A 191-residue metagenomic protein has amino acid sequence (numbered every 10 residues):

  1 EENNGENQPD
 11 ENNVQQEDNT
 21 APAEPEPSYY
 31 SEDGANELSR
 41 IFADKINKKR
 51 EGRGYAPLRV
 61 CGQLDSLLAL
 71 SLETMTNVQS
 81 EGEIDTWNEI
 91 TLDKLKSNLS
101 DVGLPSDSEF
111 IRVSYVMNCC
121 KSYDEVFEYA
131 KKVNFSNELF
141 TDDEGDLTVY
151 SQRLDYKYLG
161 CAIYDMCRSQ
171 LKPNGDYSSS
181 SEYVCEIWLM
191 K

Functional and structural regions predicted by a protein language model:
E1-P25: Ser/Thr/Gly/Pro-rich low-complexity, disordered linker/stalk segments of secreted and cell-surface proteins
N3, N12, L64, L68 (+2 more regions): Generic low-polarity alpha-helical segments
Q8, N12, T20, I41-I46 (+4 more regions): Generic ordered-secondary-structure signal
Q8, Q15-Q16, Q63, Q79 (+2 more regions): Residue-identity detector for glutamine
P9, Q16-E17, Y30-S31, A56 (+4 more regions): Compositionally biased, intrinsically disordered low-complexity regions enriched in proline and serine
E24-V102, K157-L159: Short, well-ordered surface patches within globular domains
T91-K191: A well-ordered secondary-structure block
